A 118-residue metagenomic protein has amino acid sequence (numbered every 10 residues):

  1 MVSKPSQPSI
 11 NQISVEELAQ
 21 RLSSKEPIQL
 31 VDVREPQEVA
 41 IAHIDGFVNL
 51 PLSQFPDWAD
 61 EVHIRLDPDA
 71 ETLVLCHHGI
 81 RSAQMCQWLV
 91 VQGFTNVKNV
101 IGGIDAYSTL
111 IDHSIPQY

Functional and structural regions predicted by a protein language model:
M1-Q29, P36-T72, I80-Y118: Rhodanese-like catalytic fold shared by cysteine-dependent sulfurtransferases and DSP/PTP-type phosphatases
C76: Short cysteine clusters
